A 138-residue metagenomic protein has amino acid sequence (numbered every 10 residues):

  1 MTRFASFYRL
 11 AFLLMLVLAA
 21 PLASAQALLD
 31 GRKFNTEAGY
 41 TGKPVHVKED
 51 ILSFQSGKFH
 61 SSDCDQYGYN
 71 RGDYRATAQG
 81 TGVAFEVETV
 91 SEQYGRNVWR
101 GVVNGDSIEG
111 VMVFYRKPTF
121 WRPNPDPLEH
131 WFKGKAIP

Functional and structural regions predicted by a protein language model:
M1-F7: N-terminal secretory signal peptides that target proteins for export/translocation
Y8-A11, F34: Short N-terminal leader segment in a subset of presequences, especially plant chloroplast and some mitochondrial
L10-A19: Bacterial N-terminal signal peptides
P21-A25: Sec/Tat signal peptide C-region and signal peptidase I cleavage site
Q26-W99, V103, V111-P138: Central antiparallel beta-sheet cores of small beta-barrel/beta-sandwich binding domains
